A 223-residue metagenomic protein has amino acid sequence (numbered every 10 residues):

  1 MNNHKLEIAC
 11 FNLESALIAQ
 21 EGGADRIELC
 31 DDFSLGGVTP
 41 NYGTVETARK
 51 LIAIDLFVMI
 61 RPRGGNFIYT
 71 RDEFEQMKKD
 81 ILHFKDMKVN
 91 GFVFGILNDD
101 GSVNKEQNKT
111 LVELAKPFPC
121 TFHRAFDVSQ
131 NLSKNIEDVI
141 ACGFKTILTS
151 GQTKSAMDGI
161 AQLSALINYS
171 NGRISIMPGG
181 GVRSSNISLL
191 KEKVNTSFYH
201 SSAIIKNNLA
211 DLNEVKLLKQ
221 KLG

Functional and structural regions predicted by a protein language model:
M1-K5, K216, Q220-G223: Short, Lys/Arg-enriched, disordered terminal segments
N2-I27, D32-T39: N-terminal pre-domain/capping segments
H4-I8, I27-L29, A48, L56-I60 (+5 more regions): Hydrophobic faces of well-ordered beta-strands that scaffold small-molecule active sites in alpha/beta enzyme cores
F11-G22, I68-L82, D127-C142, L163-G172 (+2 more regions): Catalytic cores of alpha/beta
E14, F33-F57, D72, I96-K116 (+4 more regions): Active-site-adjacent beta->alpha loops and helix N-cap segments on the catalytic face of soluble alpha/beta enzymes
Q20-I27, I52-D55, M87-G91, L114-F118 (+3 more regions): Glycine-enriched alpha-helix->loop->beta-strand junction motifs that scaffold or abut catalytic
I27-V38, H83, M87-D99, F144-M157 (+1 more regions): Glycine-rich phosphate-binding active-site loops on the catalytic face of alpha/beta enzymes
R49-H83: Short hydrophobic interaction/assembly module
